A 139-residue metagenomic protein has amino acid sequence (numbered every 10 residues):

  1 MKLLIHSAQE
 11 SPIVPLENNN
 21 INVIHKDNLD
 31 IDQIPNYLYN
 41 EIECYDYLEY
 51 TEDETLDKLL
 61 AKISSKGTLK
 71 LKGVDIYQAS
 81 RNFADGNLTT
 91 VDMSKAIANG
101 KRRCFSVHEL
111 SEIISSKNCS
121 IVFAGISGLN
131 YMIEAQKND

Functional and structural regions predicted by a protein language model:
M1-I34: Class I SAM-dependent methyltransferase SAM/SAH-binding core
K2, K117-D139: Core SAM-dependent methyltransferase catalytic element
L29-Y45: A short acidic, Gly/Pro-enriched loop at the edge of an enzyme's catalytic core that lines a small-molecule cofactor
Y47-L48, G73: Hydrophobic adenine-recognition pocket in adenosine-nucleotide-binding enzymes
D53-T68: A short glycine-rich, Lys/Arg-flanked "PGG" loop and its adjoining helix->strand segment in the class I
K66-Q78: Conserved beta-strand signature within the Rossmann-like core of class I S-adenosyl-L-methionine
N82-G100: Short, glycine-/aromatic-enriched active-site segment of Class I SAM-dependent methyltransferases
A98-N118: Short alpha-helix
